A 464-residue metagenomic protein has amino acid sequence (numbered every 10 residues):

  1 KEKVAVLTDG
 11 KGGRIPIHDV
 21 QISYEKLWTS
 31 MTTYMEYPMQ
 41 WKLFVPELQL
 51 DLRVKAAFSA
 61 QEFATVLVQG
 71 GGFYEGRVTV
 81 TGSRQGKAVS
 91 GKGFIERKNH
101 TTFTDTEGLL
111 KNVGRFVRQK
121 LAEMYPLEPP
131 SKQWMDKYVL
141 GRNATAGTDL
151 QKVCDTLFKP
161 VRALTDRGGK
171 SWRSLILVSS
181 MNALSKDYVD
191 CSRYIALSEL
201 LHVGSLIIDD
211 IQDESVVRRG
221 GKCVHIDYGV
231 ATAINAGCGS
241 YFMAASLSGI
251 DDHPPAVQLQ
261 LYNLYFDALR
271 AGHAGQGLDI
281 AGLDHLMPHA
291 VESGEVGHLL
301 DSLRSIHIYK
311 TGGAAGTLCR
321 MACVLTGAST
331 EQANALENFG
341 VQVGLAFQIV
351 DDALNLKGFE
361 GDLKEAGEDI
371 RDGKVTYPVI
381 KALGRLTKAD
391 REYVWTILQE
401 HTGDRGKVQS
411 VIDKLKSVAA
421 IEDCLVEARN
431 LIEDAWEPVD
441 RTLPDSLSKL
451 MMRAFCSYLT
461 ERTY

Functional and structural regions predicted by a protein language model:
K1-D105: Structured soluble/peripheral alpha/beta segments that form catalytic or ligand/cofactor-binding pockets
M39, L50-R53, G340, F347 (+2 more regions): Long, repeat-rich segments with strong aromatic
A57-A122, Q151, I421-Y464: Short hairpin/turn module used for nucleic-acid contact or packing/dimerization
D105-V203, I207, I211-I226, I280-H298 (+2 more regions): Conserved N-terminal diphosphate/IPP-binding helix and adjacent helical/loop segment of trans-prenyltransferase domains
P129-Q133, L269-G282, R385-E392, G403: Proline-centered turn/helix-capping motifs that create local helix->coil transitions or kinks
G141-L150, D166-S171, I234-N235, D251-E360: All-alpha helical catalytic cores of prenyl diphosphate-utilizing isoprenoid enzymes
T145-L197, L247, L300-V343, I380 (+2 more regions): Alpha-helical phosphate/pyrophosphate-handling elements in metalloenzyme active cores
R218-G239, H289-K310, N334-N338, E360-R385 (+1 more regions): Divalent-cation-assisted or electrostatically stabilized phosphate/pyrophosphate-binding catalytic cores
